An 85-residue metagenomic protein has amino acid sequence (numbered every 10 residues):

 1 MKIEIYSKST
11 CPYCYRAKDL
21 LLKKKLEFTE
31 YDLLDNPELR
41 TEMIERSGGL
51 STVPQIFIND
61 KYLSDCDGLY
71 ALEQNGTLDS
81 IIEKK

Functional and structural regions predicted by a protein language model:
M1-T29: Local sequence-structure signature of Cys/Sec-based thiol-disulfide redox active-site neighborhoods
K2, S7, I44-S47, I82-K85: C-terminal alpha-helical interaction module
K8, N36, N75: ATP/adenylate-binding site constellation spanning eukaryotic-like Ser/Thr protein kinases, ABC-transporter
P12, E38, S51, S64: Short alpha-helical
K24-E27, E45-R46, Y70-A71, L78: Non-catalytic interaction surface on structured domains
L33-G49: Thioredoxin-like thiol-disulfide oxidoreductase module
G48-F57, D67: Structural micro-motif
I58-K84: Non-catalytic, surface beta->alpha helical segment in thiol-disulfide oxidoreductase systems
